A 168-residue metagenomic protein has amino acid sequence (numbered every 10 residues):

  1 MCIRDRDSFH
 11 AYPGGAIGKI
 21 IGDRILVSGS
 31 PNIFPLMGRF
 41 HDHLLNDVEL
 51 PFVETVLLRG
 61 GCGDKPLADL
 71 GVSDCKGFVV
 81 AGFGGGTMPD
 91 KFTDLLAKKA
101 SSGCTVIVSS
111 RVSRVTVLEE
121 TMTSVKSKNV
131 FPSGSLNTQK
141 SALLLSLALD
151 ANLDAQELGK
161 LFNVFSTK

Functional and structural regions predicted by a protein language model:
R4-G77, G85, V164: Accessory alpha-helical/coil subdomains and C-terminal extensions that flank or cap enzyme catalytic cores
G82-K168: C-terminal non-catalytic interaction/assembly regions of soluble proteins
